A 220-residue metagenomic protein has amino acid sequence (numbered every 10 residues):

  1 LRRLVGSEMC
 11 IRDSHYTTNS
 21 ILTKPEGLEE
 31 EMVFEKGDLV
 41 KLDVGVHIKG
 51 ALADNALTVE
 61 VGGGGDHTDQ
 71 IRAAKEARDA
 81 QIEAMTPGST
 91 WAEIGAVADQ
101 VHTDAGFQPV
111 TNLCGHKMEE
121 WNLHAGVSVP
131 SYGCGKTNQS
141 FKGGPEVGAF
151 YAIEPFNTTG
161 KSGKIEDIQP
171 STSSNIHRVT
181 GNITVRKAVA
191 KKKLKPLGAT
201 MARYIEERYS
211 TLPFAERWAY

Functional and structural regions predicted by a protein language model:
L1-V5, C10-I11: Single conserved hydrophobic/aromatic residue that forms the stacking wall/gate of nucleotide- or nucleobase-binding
M9, P87-T103, M201-W218: A broadly tuned preference for mixed-charge, low-complexity surface segments
D13-A51, V127-I168: Acidic/histidine-enriched ion/cofactor-binding microenvironments in catalytic or ligand-binding pockets
P25-G27, E60-G63, S131-Y132, S171-H177: Short, low-complexity, polar/charged sequence segments that are solvent-exposed and flexible
H47-G126, Y132-N138: Flexible, acidic/His-enriched mid-domain "rim/lid" segments that flank
G133, S140-Y220: Long terminal accessory segments
